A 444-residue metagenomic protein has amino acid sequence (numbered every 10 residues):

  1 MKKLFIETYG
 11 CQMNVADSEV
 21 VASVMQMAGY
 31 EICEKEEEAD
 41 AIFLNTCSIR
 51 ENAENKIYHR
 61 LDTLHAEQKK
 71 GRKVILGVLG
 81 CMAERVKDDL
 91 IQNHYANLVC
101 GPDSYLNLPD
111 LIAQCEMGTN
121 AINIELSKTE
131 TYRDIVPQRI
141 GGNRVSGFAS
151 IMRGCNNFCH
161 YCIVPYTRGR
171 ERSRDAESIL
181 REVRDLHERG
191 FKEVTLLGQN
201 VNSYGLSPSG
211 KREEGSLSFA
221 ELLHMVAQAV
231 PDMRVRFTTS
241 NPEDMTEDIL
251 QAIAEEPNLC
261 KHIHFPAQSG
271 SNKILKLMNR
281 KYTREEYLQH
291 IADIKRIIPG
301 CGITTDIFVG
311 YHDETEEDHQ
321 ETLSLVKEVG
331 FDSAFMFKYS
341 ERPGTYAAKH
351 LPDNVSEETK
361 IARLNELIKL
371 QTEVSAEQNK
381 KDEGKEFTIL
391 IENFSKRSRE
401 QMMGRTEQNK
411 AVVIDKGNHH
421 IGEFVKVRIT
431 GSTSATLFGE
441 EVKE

Functional and structural regions predicted by a protein language model:
M1-Y204, S218, D248, I253 (+6 more regions): Proteins enriched for Cys/Gly/acidic motifs involved in redox and nucleic-acid/cofactor modification
K3, I75, A121, E193 (+5 more regions): Residues at or immediately flanking beta-strands
G141-V145, C155-N157, L259, S269 (+5 more regions): Short flexible coil/turn linkers enriched for glycine and charged/polar residues that connect secondary-structure
F158, C162-G169, R234-E243, S269-R280 (+3 more regions): Conserved strand-turn element in the central/C-terminal portion of the radical SAM core barrel that lines
C159, I179, L196, F237 (+7 more regions): Conserved, mostly hydrophobic/aromatic
S209-A227, E247-K261, E314-F331, E357-A362 (+1 more regions): Short, electropositive alpha-helical surface patch
S216, A220, M225-V235, T246-T305: Radical SAM/AdoMet-radical enzyme domain recognition
A347-E444: Terminal RNA-binding accessory module
